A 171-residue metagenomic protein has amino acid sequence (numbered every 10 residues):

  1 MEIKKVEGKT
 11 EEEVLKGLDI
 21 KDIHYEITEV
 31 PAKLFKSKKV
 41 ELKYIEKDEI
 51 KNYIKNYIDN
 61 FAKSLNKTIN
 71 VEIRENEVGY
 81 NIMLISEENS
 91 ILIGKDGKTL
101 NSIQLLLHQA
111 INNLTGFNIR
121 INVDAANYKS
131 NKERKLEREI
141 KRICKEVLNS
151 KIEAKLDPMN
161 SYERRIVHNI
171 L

Functional and structural regions predicted by a protein language model:
M1-I170: RNA-contacting regions in translation and RNA-metabolism proteins, encompassing KH/S1 modules where present
